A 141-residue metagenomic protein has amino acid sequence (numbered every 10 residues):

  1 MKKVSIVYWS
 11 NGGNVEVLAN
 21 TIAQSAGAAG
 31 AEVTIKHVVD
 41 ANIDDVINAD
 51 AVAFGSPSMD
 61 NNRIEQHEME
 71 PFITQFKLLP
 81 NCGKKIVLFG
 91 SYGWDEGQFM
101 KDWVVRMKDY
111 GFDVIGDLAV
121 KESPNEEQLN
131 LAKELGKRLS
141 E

Functional and structural regions predicted by a protein language model:
K2-V4, N14-V17, A23-V38, D45-E141: FMN-binding flavodoxin-like domain, especially the glycine-rich phosphate-binding loop
Y8-G12: Aromatic-flanked redox-active Cys/Sec active sites in thiol-based oxidoreductases, especially the WC-centered
